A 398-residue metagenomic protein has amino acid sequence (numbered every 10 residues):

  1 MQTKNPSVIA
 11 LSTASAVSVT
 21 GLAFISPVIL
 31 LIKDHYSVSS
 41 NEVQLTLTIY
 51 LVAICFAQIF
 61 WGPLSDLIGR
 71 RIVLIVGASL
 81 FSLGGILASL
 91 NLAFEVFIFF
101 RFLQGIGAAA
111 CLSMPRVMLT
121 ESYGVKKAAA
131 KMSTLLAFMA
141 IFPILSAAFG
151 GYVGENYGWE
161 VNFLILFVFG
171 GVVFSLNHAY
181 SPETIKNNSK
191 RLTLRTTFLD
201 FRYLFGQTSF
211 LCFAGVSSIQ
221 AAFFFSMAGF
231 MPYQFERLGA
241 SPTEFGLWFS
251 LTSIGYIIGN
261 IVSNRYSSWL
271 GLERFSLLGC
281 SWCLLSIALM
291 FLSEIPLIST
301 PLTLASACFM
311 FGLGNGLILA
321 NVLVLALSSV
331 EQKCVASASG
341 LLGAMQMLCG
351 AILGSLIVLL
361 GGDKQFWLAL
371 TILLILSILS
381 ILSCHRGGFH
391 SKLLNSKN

Functional and structural regions predicted by a protein language model:
P6-S40, W61, M227-P232: Extracytoplasmic
S37, G69, L90-V96, G107 (+1 more regions): Helix-breaking motifs and short loop linkers at transmembrane-helix boundaries and internal kinks in secondary membrane
F56-E95: Conserved MFS/SLC helix-loop-helix module at the cytosolic interface between two early adjacent transmembrane helices
L80, G84-L87, E95-L103, L302-M310: Paired small-residue
F94, F100-I141: Cytoplasmic helix-loop-helix junction between adjacent transmembrane helices in 12-TM secondary transporters
V96, A130-A179: Helix-loop-helix hairpin linking two adjacent transmembrane segments in secondary transporters
P182-F213: Juxtamembrane intracellular "pre-TM" segments in multi-pass secondary transporters
L325-G362, I372: A late C-terminal transmembrane helix in Major Facilitator Superfamily
